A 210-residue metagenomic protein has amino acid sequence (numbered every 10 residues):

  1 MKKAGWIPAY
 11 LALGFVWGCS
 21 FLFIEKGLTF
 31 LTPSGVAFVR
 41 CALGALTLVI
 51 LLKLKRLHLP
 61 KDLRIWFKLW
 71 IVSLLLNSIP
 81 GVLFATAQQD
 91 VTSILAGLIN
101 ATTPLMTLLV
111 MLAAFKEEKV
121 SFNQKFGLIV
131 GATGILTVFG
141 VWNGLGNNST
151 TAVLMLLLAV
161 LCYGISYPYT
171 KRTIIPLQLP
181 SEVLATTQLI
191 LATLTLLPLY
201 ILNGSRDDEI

Functional and structural regions predicted by a protein language model:
K2-W6, T29-S34, F38, K61-F67 (+3 more regions): Juxtamembrane helix-entry segments on the extracytoplasmic side of multipass membrane proteins
Y10-L11, R64-I71, K119-A132, A152-V153 (+1 more regions): Cytoplasmic-side transmembrane-helix entry/capping segments in multi-pass membrane proteins
G14, C41-A45, A101-L105, L128-G131 (+3 more regions): Residue-level recognition of pore/gate-forming positions within transmembrane alpha-helices of multi-pass
F15-A45, T92-I94, I165-L191: Juxtamembrane helix-loop-helix junctions in multi-pass membrane proteins
F15-V16, S20-F21, V49-N100, I135-T137: Specific transmembrane alpha-helical segments of multi-pass solute transporters/efflux pumps, especially DMT/EamA
G35-L46, L76, F84-F122: Specific alpha-helical transmembrane segments that line the substrate/conduction pathway and gating interfaces
L48, L109-V110, V120-W142, A152 (+1 more regions): Hydrophobic transmembrane alpha-helices of multi-pass small-molecule transport proteins
L108-L109, L145-G204: Transmembrane alpha-helical segments that form core, pore/gating elements of small-molecule transporters/exporters
